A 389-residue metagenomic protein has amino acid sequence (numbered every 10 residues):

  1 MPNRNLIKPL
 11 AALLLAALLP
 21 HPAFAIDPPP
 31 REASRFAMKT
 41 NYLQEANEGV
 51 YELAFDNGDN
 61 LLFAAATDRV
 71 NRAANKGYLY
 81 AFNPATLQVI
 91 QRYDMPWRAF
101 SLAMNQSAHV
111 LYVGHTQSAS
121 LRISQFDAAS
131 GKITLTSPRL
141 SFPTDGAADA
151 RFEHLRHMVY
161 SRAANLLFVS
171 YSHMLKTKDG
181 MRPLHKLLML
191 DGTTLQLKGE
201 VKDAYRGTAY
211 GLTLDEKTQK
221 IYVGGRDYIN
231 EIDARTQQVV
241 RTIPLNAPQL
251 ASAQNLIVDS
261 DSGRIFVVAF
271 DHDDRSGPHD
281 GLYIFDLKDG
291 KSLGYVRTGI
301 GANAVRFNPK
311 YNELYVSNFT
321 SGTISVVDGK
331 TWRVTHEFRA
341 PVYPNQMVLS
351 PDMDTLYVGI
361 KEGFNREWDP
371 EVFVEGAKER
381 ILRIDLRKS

Functional and structural regions predicted by a protein language model:
P2-A11: Bacterial N-terminal signal peptides that target proteins for export
A11-H21: Bacterial N-terminal signal peptides
H21-S389: Predominantly soluble domains enriched in secretory-pathway, periplasmic, or organellar proteins
